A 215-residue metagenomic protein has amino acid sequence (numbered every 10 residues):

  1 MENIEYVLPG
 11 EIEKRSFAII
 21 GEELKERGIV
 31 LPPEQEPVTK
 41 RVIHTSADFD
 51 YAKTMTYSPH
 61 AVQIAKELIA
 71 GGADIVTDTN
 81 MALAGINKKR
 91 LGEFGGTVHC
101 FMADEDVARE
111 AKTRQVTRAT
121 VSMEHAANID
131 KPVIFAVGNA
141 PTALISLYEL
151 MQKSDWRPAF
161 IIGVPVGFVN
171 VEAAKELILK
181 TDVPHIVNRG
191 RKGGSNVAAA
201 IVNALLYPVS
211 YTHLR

Functional and structural regions predicted by a protein language model:
M1-V30: Charged, compositionally biased N-terminal leader segments and the immediate start of the first structured element
K53-L68: A short, well-structured juxtamembrane/interface segment
A84-G85, T142-L147, F168-E172, G194-A198: Short glycine/serine/threonine-rich phosphate/pyrophosphate-binding segments that cradle anionic phosphate groups
L91-I129: Long, charge-dense
F160-G167: ADP-ribose/adenylate-binding Rossmann-like module
A173-L177, P184-G193: C-terminal binding/interaction regions
T212-R215: Conserved small/polar residues in nucleotide/adenosyl-binding loops
